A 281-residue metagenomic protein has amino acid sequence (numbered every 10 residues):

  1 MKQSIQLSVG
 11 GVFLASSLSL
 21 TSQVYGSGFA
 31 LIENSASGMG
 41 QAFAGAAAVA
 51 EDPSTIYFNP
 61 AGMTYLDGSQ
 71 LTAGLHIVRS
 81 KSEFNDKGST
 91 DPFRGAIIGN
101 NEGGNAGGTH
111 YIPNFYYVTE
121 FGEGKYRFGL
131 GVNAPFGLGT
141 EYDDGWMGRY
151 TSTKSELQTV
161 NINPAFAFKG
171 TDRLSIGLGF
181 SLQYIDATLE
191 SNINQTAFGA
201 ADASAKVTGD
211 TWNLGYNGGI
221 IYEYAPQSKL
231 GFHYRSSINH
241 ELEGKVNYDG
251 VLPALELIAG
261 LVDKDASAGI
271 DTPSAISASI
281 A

Functional and structural regions predicted by a protein language model:
M1-G10: Bacterial N-terminal signal peptides that target proteins for export
A15-V24: C-terminal segment of classical bacterial N-terminal signal peptides
Y25-A42, A46, F84, D91-E102 (+1 more regions): Outer-membrane beta-barrel porins/channels
F43-A46, Q70-R79, E102: Short strand-turn segments of transmembrane beta-barrel domains in outer membranes, especially the first one or two
A47, E51-A61: Periplasmic N-terminal accessory/gating domains of Gram-negative outer-membrane beta-barrel systems
G62-M63, I77-K81: Short active-site-proximal "capping" loops at secondary-structure junctions
